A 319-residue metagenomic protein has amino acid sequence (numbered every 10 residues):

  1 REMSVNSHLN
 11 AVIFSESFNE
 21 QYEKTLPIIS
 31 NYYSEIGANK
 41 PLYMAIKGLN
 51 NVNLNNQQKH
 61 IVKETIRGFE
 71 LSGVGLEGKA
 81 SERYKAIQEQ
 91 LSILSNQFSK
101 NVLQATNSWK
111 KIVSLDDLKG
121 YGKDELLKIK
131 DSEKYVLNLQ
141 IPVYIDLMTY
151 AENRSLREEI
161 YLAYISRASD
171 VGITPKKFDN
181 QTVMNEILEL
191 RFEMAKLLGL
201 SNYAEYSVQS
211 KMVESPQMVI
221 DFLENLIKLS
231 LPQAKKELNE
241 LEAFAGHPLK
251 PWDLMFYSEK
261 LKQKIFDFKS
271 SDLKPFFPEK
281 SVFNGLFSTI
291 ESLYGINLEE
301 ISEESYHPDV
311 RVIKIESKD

Functional and structural regions predicted by a protein language model:
R1-Y121: N-terminal helix-rich structural modules
V5-E16, Y150-V171, S210: Short, charge-rich amphipathic alpha-helices with coiled-coil/heptad character
Y22-E23, D179, F222-N225: Membrane-interfacial loop-to-helix junctions in multi-pass inner-membrane proteins
K47-E64, N138-E159, R191, K196: Acidic, low-complexity proline/glycine-rich segments
Q57, I61-V62, Q90-I93, K100 (+4 more regions): Active-site-proximal, well-structured secondary-structure segments within enzyme catalytic domains
G73-I87, R167-E189, E193-Y206, I220: A conserved hydrophobic secondary-structure block that centers on an alpha-helix together with its immediately flanking
G122-K123, I129, P142-N153, R157 (+4 more regions): Catalytic nucleotidyl-transfer cores of nucleotide-processing enzymes
